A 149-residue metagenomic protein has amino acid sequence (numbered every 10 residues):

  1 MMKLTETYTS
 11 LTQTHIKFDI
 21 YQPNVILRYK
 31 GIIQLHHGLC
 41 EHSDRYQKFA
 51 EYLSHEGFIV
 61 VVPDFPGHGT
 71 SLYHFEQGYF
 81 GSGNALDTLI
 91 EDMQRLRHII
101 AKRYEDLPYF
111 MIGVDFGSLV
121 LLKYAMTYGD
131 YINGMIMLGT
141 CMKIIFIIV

Functional and structural regions predicted by a protein language model:
M1-V25: N-terminal cap/lid segment of alpha/beta-hydrolase-fold proteins
Y29-G38: Short beta-strand element of the alpha/beta-hydrolase
H37-E41, D115: Active-site glycine-rich loops that stabilize anionic/oxyanionic intermediates across multiple enzyme folds
R45, A50-E76: Conserved alpha/beta-hydrolase
G81-A101: Alpha/beta-hydrolase active-site loop
R103-D115: Alpha/beta-hydrolase fold nucleophile elbow
G113-K123: Glycine-rich nucleophile elbow surrounding the catalytic serine of serine-hydrolase chemistry
L121-V149: Alpha/beta-hydrolase-fold enzymes
